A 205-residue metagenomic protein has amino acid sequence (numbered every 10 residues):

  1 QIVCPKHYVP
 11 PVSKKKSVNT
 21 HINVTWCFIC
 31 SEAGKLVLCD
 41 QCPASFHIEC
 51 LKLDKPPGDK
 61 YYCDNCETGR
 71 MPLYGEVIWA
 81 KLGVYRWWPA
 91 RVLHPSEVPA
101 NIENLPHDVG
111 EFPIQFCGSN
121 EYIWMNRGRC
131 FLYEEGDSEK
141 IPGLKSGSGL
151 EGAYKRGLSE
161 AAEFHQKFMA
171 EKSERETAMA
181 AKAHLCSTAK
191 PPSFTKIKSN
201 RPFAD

Functional and structural regions predicted by a protein language model:
Q1, C39-G58, A90: Cys/His-coordinated zinc-finger cores
Q1-N23, F28, P192: Intrinsically disordered, low-complexity acidic/polar tracts
I2, K15-V18, G58-N65, N101-N104 (+1 more regions): Flexible, disordered linker segments and immediate boundary regions flanking tandem C2H2 zinc-finger modules
P11-K14, V37-L38, K52: Early compact domain cores of eukaryotic multidomain regulators
V18-I48, N65-V77, V84-Y85: Small Cys/His zinc-coordinating "RING-like" fingers
P56-Y74, I197-K198, F203-A204: Mixed-charge, Lys/Arg-rich low-complexity intrinsically disordered regions
P72, V98-D205: Epigenetic mark-reader domains in eukaryotic nuclear proteins
W87-P95, F112: Short beta-strand-centered aromatic/proline hotspots
